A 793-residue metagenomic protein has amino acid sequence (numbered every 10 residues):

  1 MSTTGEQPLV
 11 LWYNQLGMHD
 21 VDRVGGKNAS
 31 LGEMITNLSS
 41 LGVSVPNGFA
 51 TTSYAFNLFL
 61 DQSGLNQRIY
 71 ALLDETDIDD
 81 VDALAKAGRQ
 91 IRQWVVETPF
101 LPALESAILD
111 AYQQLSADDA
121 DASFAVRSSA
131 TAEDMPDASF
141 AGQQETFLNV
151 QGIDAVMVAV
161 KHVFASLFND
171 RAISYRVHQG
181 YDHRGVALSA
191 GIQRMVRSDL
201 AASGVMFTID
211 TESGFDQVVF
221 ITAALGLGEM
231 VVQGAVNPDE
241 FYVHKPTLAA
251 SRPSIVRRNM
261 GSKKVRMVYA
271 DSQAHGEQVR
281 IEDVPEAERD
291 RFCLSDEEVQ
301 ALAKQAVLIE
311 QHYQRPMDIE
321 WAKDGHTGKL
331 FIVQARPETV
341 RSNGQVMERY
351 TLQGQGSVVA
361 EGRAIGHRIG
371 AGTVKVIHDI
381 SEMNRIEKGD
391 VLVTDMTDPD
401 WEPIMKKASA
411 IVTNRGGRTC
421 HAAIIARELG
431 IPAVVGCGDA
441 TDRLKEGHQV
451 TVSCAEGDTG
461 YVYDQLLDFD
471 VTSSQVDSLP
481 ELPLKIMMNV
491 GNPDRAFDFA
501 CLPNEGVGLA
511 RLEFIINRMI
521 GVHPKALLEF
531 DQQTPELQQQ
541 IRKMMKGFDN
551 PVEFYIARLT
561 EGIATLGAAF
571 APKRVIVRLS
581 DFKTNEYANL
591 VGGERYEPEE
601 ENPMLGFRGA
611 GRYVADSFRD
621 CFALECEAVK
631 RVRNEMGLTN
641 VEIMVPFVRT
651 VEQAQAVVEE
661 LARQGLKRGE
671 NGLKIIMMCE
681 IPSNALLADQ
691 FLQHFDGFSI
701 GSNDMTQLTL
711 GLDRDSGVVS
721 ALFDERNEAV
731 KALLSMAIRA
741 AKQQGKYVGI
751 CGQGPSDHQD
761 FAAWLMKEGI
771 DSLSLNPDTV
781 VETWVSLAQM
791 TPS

Functional and structural regions predicted by a protein language model:
M1-G191, R289-E297, E310, Q314 (+10 more regions): N-terminal beta-alpha lobe that positions the nucleotide/phosphoryl donor in ATP/NTP-coupled carboxylate activation
M34-N37, D210-S213, K407, A423-I431 (+3 more regions): Alpha-helix C-terminal capping segments
N66, E338-N343, M347, V359-A364 (+3 more regions): Acidic, glycine-rich flexible loop/linker segments
Y112, D119-A125, A130-F140, Q144-L148 (+5 more regions): Conserved alpha/beta-domain cores
A138, F147-V150, A159-V160, A202-T211 (+7 more regions): Beta-strand scaffold of nucleotide-dependent catalytic cores
G142, Q314-T339: Conserved metal-phosphate-binding beta-hairpin within the catalytic cores of diverse ATP-dependent phosphoryl-transfer
G214, V450, D704: Small/polar (Gly/Ser/Thr/Ala-rich) solvent-exposed segments that form structured loops/beta-strands/short helices used
V218-D318, K323-D324, R363-G370, K388 (+6 more regions): Conserved catalytic alpha/beta cores of large enzymes that bind or transform nucleotide phosphates and polynucleotides
